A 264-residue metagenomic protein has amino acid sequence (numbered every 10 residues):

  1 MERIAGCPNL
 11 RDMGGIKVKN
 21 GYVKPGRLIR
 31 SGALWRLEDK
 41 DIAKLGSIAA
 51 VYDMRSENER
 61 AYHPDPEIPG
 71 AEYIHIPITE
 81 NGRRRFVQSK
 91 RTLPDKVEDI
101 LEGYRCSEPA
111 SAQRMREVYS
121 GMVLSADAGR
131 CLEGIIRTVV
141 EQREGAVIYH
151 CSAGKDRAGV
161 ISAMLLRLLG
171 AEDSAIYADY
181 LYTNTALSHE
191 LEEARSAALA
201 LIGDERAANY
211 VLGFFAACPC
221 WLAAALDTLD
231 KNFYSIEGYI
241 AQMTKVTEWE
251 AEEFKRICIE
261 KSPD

Functional and structural regions predicted by a protein language model:
M1-I148, V160-D264: Cys-dependent protein tyrosine phosphatase-like superfamily
A153, R157-A158: Ser/Thr-glycine-rich phosphate-binding loops at phosphate-binding pockets of nucleotides, nucleotide cofactors
